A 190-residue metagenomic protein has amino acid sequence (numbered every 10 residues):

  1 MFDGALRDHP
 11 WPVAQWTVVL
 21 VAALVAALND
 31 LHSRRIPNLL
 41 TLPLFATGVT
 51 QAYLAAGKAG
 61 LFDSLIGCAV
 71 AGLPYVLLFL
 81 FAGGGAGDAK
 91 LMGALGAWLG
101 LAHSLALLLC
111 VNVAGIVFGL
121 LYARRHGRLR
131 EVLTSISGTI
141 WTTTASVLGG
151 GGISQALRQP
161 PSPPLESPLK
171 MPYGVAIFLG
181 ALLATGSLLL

Functional and structural regions predicted by a protein language model:
M1-L190: A membrane-topology feature that recognizes alpha-helical transmembrane segments and their immediate juxtamembrane
